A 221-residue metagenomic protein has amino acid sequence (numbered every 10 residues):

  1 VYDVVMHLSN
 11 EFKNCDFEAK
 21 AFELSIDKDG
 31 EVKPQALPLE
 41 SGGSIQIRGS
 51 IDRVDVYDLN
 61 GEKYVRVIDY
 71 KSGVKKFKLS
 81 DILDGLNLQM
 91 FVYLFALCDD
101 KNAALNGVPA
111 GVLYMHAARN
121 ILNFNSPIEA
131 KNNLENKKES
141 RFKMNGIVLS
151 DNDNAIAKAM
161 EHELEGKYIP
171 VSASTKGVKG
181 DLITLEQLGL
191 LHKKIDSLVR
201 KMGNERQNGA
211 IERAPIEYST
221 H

Functional and structural regions predicted by a protein language model:
V1-H221: Structural signature of nuclease core domains in nucleic-acid processing machines
